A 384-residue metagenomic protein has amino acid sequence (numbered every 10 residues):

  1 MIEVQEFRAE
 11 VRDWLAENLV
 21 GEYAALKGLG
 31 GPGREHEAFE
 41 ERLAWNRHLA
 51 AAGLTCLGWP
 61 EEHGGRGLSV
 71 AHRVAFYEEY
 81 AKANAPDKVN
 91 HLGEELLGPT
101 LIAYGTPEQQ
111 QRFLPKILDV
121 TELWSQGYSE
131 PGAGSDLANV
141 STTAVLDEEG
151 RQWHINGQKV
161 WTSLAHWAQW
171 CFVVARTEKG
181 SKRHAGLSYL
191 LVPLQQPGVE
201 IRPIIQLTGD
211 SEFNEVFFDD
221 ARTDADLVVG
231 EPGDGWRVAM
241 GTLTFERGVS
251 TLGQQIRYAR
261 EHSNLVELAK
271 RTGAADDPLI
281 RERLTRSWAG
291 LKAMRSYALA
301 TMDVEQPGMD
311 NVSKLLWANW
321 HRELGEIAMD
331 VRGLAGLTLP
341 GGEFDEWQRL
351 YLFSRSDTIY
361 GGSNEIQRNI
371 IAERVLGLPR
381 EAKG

Functional and structural regions predicted by a protein language model:
M1-H91, R112-D119, P278, T285 (+4 more regions): Amphipathic, small/basic residue-rich leader segments at the start of a protein or domain
Y23-G33, K270, A274, P278-R281 (+1 more regions): C-terminal helix-coil-helix/basic helical segment that borders enzyme active sites and/or dimer interfaces and provides
L43-T121, L164-W170, L291, A298 (+3 more regions): Internal helix-loop-helix
A71, A75-F76, L96, W236-R247 (+2 more regions): Glycine-rich phosphate/cofactor-binding loops in nucleotide/flavin-utilizing enzymes
V120-Y128: A short, Trp-centered hydrophobic/proline-enriched beta-strand micro-motif
T142-V145: A structural signal for short hydrophobic beta-strand segments in well-ordered beta-sheet cores
R151-R202: A short core secondary-structure module
V199-M294, D357: Glycine-rich beta->alpha junctions and the first turn(s) of the following alpha-helix
